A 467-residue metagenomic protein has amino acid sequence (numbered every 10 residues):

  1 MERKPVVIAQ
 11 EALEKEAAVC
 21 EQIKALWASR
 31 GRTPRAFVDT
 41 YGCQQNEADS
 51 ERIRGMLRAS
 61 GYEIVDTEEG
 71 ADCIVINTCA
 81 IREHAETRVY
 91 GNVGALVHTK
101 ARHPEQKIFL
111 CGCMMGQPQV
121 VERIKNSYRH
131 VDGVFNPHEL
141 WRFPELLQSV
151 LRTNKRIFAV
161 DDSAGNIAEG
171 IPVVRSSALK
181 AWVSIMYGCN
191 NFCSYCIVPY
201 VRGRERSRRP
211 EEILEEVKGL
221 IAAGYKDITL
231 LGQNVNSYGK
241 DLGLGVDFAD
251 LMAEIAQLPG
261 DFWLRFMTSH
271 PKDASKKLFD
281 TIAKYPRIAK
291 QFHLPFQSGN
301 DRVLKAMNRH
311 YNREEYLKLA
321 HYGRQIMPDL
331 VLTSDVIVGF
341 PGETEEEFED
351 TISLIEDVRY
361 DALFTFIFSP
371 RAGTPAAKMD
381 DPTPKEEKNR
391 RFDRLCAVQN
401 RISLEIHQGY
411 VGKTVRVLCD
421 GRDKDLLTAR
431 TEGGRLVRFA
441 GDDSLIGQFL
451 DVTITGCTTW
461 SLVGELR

Functional and structural regions predicted by a protein language model:
M1, V6, A376-R467: Terminal RNA-binding accessory module
M1-Y238, K277, F292, E314-Q325 (+3 more regions): Proteins enriched for Cys/Gly/acidic motifs involved in redox and nucleic-acid/cofactor modification
C43, G239-A256, G260, M307-H310 (+1 more regions): Radical SAM enzyme [4Fe-4S]-AdoMet core and its adjacent flexible, acidic and glycine-rich loops/tails across
E105-L110, P118-Q119, A222-E345: Conserved SAM/AdoMet-binding glycine-rich loop
S176-L179, C189-N191, I288, S298 (+5 more regions): Short flexible coil/turn linkers enriched for glycine and charged/polar residues that connect secondary-structure
C193, I213, L230, F266 (+7 more regions): Conserved, mostly hydrophobic/aromatic
E343, V358-Y360: Contiguous mid-protein beta-loop-alpha structural module that forms a pocket-lining wall or clamp of enzyme active
E346-S353: Short, acidic/polar
